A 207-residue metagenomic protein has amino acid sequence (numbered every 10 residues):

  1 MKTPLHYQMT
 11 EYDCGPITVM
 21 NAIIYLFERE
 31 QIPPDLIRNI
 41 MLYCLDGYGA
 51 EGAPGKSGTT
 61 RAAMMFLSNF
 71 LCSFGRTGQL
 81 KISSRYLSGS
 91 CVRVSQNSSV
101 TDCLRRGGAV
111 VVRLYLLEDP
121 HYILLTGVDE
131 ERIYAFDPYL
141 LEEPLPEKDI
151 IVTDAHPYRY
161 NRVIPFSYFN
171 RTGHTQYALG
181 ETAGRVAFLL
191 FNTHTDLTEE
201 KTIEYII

Functional and structural regions predicted by a protein language model:
M1-G89, A178, I203: Cysteine-nucleophile protease catalytic domains, especially the papain-like/related folds used in DUB/UBL proteases
N21, E30-I32, G107, V128 (+1 more regions): Generic alpha-helical propensity signal that fires on short helical segments and nearby coil/disordered stretches
I40-L45, M64-L67, S99-V100, L104 (+2 more regions): Generic hydrophobic, helix-prone segments enriched in Leu/Val/Ile
G55-T59, V92, L117, T198-E199: Alpha-helix N-cap/loop-to-helix boundary motif
L67-F70, Q96-T101, G173-A178: Intrinsically disordered, low-complexity boundary segments flanking structured domains
L67-I82, V112-V128, D149-R159: Hydrophobic transmembrane alpha-helix bundles
R85-P144: Active-site-adjacent substructure of cysteine-protease-like catalytic cores
L104-R105, V128-I207: Noncatalytic regulatory segments and standalone regulatory/sensor domains
